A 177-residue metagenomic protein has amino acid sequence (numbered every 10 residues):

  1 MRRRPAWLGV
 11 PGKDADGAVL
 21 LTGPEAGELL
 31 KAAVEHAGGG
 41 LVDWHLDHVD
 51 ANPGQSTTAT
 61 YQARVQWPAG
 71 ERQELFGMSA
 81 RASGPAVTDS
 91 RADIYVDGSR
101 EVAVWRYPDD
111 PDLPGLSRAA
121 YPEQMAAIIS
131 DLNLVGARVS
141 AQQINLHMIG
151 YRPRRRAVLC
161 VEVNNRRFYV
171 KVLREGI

Functional and structural regions predicted by a protein language model:
M1-I177: Phosphate/pyrophosphate-binding loops and the adjoining catalytic core of nucleotide-dependent enzymes
